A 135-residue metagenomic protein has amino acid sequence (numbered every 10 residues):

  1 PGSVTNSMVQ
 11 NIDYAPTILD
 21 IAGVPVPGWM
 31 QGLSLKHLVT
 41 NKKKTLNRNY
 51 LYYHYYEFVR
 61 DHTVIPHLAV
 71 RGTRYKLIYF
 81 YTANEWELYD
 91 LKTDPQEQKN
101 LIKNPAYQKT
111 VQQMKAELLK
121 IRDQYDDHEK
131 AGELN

Functional and structural regions predicted by a protein language model:
P1, I12-A15, D20-E87, L91 (+4 more regions): C-terminal cap/loop subdomain of S1 sulfatases and analogous C-terminal strand-loop tails that border
G2-M8: A short glycine-threonine-serine/GTX helix/turn-capping micro-motif
T5, N104-A106: Short glycine-enriched, charge-decorated loop/helix-capping segments at active-site entrances that position
A15, Q98, L118: Generic structural marker for isolated residues within well-ordered, non-membrane alpha-helices of soluble domains
H37, N100-K103: Phosphate-coordinating loops and pocket residues in cytosolic domains that bind phosphorylated ligands
D94: Intrinsically disordered, low-complexity polar regions and short flexible loop motifs
Q98, Q108-V111: Short functional linear motifs
